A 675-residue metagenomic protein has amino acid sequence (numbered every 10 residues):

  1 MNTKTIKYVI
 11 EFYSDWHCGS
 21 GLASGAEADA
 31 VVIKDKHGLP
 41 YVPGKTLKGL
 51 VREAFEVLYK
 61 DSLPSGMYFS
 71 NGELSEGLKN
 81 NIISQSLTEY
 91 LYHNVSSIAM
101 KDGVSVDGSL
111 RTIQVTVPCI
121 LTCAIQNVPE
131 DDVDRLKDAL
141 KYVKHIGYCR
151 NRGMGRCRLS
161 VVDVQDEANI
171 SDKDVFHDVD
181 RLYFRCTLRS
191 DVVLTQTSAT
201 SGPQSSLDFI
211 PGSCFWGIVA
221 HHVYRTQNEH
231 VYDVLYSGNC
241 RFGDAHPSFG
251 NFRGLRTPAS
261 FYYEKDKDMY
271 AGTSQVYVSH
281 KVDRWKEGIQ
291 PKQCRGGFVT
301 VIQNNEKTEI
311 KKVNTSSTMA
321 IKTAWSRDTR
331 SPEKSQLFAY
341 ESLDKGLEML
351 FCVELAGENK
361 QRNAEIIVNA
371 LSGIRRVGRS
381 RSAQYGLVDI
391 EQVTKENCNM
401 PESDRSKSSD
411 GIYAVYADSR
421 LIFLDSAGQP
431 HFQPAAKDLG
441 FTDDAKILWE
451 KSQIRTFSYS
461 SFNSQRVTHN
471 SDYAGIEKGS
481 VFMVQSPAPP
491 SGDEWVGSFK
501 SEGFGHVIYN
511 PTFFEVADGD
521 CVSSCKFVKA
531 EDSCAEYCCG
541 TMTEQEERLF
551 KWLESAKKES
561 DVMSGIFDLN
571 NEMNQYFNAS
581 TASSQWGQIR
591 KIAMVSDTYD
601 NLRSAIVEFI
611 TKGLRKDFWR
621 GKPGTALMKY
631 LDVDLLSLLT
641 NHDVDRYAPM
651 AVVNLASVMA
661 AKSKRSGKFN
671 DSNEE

Functional and structural regions predicted by a protein language model:
M1-E675: Conserved active-site/ligand-binding neighborhood in enzyme cores
